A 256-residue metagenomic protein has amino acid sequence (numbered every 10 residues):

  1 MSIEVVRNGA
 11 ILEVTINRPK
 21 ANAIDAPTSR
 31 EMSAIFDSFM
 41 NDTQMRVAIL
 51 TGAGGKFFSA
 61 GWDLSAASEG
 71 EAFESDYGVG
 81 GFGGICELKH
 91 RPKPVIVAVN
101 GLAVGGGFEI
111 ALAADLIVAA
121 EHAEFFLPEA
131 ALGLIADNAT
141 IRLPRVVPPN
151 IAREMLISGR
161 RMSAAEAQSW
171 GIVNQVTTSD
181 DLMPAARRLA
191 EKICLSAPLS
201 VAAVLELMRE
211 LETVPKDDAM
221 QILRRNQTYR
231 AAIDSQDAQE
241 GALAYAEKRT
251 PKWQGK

Functional and structural regions predicted by a protein language model:
M1-G55: Conserved CoA-thioester-binding segment of acyl-CoA-metabolizing enzymes
T28-E31, G52-H90, A131, V214-D217: Glycine- (often His-adjacent) and acidic-residue-rich active-site loop that binds/positions the CoA thioester
G55-S59, V104, F126, M208: Short, active-site-adjacent cap segments at secondary-structure transitions
G61, F82, G105, D137 (+3 more regions): Glycine-rich phosphate-binding loop at the start of an alpha helix
G84-P92, A98, V104-L156, W170 (+2 more regions): CoA-thioester-processing core
L116, E154, S158-R160, E166 (+2 more regions): Well-ordered beta-strand positions
V118-A123, V173-M220, K252-K256: C-terminal long alpha-helix characteristic of the crotonase
